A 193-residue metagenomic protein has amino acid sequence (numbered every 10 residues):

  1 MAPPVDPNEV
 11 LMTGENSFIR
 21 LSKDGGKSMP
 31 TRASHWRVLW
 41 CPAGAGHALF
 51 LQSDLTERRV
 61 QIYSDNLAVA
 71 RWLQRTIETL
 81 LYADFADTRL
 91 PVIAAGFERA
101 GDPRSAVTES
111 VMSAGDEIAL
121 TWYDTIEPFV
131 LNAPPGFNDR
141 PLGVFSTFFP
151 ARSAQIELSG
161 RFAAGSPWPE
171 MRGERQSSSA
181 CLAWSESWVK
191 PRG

Functional and structural regions predicted by a protein language model:
M1-G193: Targeting-peptide/extracellular-domain and disordered-appendage signature
